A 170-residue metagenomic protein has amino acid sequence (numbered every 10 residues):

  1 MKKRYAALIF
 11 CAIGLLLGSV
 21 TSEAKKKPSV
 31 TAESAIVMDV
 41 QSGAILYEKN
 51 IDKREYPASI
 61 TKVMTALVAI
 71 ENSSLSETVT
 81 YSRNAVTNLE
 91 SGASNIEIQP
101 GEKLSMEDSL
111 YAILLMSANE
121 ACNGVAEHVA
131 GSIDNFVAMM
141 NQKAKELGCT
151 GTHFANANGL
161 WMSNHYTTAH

Functional and structural regions predicted by a protein language model:
K2-A24: Sec-dependent N-terminal signal peptides of Gram-positive bacterial secreted proteins and lipoproteins
E23-Y166: Active-site-adjacent loops and short helices of periplasmic peptidoglycan-processing enzymes
